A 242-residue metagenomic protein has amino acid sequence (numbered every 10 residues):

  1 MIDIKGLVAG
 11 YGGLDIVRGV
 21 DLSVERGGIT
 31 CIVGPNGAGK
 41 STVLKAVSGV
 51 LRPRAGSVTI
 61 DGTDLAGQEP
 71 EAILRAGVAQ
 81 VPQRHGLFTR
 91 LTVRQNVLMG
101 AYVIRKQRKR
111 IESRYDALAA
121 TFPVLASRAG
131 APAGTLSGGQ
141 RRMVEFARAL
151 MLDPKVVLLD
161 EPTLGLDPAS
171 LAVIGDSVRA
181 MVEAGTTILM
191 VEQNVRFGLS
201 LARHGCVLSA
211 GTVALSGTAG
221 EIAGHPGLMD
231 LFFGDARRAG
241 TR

Functional and structural regions predicted by a protein language model:
G12, Q68, V93-I111, T121-P123 (+1 more regions): ABC-type ATPase nucleotide-binding domains, specifically the catalytic core motifs of the NBD
V33-P35: The feature captures the beta-strand-to-loop junction immediately N-terminal to the Walker
S48: Helix-to-loop junction immediately C-terminal to a conserved catalytic motif
G56-D64, A76, R110-Y115: Conserved ABC transporter NBD signature motif
P132-L136: Conserved ABC ATPase signature
A149-L150: ABC ATPase C-loop
V157-E161: Catalytic Walker B motif of ABC-type/P-loop ATPase nucleotide-binding domains
